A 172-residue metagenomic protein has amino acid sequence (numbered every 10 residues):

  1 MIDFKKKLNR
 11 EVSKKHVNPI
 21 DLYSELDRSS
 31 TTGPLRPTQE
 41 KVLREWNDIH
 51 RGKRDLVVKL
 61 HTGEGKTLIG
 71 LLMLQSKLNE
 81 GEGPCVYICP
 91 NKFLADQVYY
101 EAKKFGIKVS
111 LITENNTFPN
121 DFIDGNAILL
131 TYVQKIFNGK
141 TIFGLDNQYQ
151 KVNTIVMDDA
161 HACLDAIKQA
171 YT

Functional and structural regions predicted by a protein language model:
M1-T172: N-terminal helicase ATP-binding lobe
